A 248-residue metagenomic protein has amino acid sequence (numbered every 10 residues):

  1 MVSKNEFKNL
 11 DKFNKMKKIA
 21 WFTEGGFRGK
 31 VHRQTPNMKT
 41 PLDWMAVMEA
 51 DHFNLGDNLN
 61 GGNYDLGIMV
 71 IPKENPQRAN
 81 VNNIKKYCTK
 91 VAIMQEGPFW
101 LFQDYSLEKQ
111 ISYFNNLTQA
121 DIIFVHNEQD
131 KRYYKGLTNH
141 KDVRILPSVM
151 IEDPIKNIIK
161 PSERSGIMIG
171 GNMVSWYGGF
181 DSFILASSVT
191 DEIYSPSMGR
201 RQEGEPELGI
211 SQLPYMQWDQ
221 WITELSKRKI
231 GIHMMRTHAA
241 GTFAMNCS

Functional and structural regions predicted by a protein language model:
M1-N80: N-terminal pre-catalytic "stem/leader" segment of glycosyltransferase-like enzymes
V31-T40, E152-W218: Conserved catalytic-core segment of nucleotide-activated headgroup transferases in glycan assembly
L66-I71, N82-F102, F124: Active-site proximal beta-strand in glycosyltransferases
Y105-I123, S226: Membrane-proximal helix-turn-helix segments that form the acceptor-binding/catalytic region of lipid-linked
D121-K135, N139-K156: Donor nucleotide-sugar binding/catalytic pocket of nucleotide-sugar-dependent glycosyltransferases
Q217-K229: Short acidic alpha-helix that forms the nucleotide-activated donor recognition element in Leloir-type transferases
I222, M245-S248: Short alpha-helical segment that forms part of, or immediately flanks, the ligand-binding pocket in carbohydrate-active
S226-A239: Acidic donor-binding loop of glycosyltransferase active sites
